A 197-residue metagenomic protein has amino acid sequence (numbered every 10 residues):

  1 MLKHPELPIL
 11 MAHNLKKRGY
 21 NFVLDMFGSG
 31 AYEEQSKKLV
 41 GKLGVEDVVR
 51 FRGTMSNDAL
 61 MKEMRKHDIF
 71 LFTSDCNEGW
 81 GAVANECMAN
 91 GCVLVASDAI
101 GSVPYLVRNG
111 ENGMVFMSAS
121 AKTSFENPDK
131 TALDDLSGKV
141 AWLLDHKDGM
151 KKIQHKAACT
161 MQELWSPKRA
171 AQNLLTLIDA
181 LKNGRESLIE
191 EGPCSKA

Functional and structural regions predicted by a protein language model:
M1-K17, A31-K38: A conserved mid-protein helix/loop that constitutes part of the nucleotide-sugar donor-binding site
K37-M55: Nucleotide-activated donor-binding/catalytic signature segment of Leloir-type glycosyltransferases, i.e., the conserved
T54-M55, K62-H67, M88: Short alpha-helical donor nucleotide-sugar binding micro-motif in glycosyltransferases
M61, A84-A89, V103-Y105, E111: Short alpha-helical segment that forms part of, or immediately flanks, the ligand-binding pocket in carbohydrate-active
R65-G79, C92: Acidic donor-binding loop of glycosyltransferase active sites
V93-S97, V107: Short hydrophobic beta-strand element within catalytic cores of glycosyltransferases and related nucleotide-activated
P104-A141: Change "using UDP/GDP/dTDP sugars" to "using nucleotide sugars
D135-W142, G149-L164: A short, well-ordered alpha-helix in the C-terminal region of glycosyltransferases
